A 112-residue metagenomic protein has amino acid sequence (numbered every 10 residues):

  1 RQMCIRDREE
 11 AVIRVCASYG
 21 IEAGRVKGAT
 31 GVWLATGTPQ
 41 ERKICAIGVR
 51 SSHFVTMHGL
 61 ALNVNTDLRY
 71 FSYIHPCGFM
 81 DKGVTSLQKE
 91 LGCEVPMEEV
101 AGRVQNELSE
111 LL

Functional and structural regions predicted by a protein language model:
R1-C4: Short, small-residue-biased leader/transition segments that mark boundaries at the very start of proteins
R6-C16, R103-V104: Long, well-ordered alpha-helical scaffolding segments within enzyme catalytic domains, especially pronounced
R8, T38-Q40, R50, N63 (+3 more regions): Alpha-helical context
I13-T66: A contiguous pocket-lining binding segment that forms or flanks enzyme active sites
W33, L68-L112: C-terminal accessory segment of soluble enzyme catalytic cores
